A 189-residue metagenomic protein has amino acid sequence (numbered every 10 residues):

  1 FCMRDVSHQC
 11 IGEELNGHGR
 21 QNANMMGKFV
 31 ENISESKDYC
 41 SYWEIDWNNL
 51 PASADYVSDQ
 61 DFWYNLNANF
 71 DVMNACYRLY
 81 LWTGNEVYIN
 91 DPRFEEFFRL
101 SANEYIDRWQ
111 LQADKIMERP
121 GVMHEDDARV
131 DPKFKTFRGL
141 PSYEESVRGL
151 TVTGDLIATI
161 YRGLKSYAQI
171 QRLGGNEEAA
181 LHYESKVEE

Functional and structural regions predicted by a protein language model:
F1-Y77, L81, E86: Substrate-binding groove/exosite segments of carbohydrate-active enzymes
C2-D5, D71, F97, V152 (+1 more regions): Short, glycine/acidic-rich beta->alpha junctions
G17-C40, L81, F94-D114, S185-E189: Long, well-ordered core segments of solenoidal/helical folds
E44-D71, E86, I106-E184: The feature captures the catalytic groove of carbohydrate-active enzymes
